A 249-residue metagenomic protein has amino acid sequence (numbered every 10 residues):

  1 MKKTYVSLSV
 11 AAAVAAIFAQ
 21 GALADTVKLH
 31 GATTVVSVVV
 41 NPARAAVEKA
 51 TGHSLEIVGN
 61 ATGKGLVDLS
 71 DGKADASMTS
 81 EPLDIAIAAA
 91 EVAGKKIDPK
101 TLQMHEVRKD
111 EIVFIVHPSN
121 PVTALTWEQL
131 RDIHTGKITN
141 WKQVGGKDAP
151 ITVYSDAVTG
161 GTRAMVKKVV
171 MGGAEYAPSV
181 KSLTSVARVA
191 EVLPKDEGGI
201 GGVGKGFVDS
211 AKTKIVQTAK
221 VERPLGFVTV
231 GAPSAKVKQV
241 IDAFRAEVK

Functional and structural regions predicted by a protein language model:
M1-V10: Bacterial N-terminal signal peptides that target proteins for export
S9-I17: Bacterial N-terminal signal peptides
I17-A24: Sec/Tat signal peptide C-region and signal peptidase I cleavage site
A24-K249: Exported/periplasmic ABC-transporter solute-binding proteins
